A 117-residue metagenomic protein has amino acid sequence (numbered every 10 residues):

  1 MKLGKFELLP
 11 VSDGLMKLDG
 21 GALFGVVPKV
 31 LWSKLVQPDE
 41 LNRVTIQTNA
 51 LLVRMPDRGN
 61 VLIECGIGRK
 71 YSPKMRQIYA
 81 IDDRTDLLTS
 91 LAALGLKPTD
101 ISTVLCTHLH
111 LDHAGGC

Functional and structural regions predicted by a protein language model:
K2-A93: Conserved beta-strand hairpin/beta-sheet module of binuclear metal-dependent hydrolase folds, prominently
Q77-C117: Active-site metal-binding motif and surrounding structural segment of the metallo-beta-lactamase
